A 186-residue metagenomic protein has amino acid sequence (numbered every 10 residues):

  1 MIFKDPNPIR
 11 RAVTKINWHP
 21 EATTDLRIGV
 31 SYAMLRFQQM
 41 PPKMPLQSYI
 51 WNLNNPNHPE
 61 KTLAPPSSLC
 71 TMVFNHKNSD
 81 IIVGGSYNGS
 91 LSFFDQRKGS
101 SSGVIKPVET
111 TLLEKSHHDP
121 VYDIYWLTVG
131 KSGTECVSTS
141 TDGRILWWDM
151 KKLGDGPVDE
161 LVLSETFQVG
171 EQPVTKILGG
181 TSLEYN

Functional and structural regions predicted by a protein language model:
M1-A12, F37-I50, P56-P66, G99-L127 (+1 more regions): Inter-blade linker and blade-boundary elements of WD-repeat/beta-propeller domains
D5-F37: Beta-strand-rich domains and repeat architectures in extracellular enzymes and scaffolds, especially beta-propellers
T14, L69-C70: Repeated scaffold domains used in trafficking and secretory/extracellular systems, primarily beta-propellers
W18-T24, M72-S79, I124-G133, E184-N186: Loop/turn segments within WD40 beta-propeller blades
R27-S31, Q39-P42, I82-S86, C136-S140: Conserved beta-strand element within WD40/beta-propeller blades
M44, P65, N78, Y87-N88 (+2 more regions): Short loop/turn segments that connect beta-strands within the blades of beta-propeller domains, predominantly WD40
